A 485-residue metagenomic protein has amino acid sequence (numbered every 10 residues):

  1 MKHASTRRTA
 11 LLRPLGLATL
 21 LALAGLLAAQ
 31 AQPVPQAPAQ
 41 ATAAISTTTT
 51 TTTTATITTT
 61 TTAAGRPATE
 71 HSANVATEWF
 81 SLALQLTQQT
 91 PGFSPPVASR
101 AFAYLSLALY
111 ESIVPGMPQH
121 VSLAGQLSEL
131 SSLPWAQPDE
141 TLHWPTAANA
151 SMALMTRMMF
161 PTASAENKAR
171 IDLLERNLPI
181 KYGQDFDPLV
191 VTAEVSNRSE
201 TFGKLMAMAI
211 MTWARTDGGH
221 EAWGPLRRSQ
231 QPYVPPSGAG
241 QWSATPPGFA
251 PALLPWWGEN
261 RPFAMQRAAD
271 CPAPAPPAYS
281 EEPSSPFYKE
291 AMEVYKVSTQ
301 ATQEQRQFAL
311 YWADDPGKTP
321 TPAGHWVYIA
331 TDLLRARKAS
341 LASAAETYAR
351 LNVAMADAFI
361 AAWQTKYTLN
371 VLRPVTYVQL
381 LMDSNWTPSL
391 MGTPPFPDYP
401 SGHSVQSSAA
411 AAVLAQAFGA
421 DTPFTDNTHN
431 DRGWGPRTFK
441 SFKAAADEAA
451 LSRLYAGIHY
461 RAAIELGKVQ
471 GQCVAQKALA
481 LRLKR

Functional and structural regions predicted by a protein language model:
M1-L11: N-terminal secretory signal peptides that target proteins for export/translocation
P14-L26: Bacterial N-terminal signal peptides
A29-P33, A39: Boundary at the C-terminal end of the N-terminal hydrophobic targeting segment
I45-T62: Extracellular mucin-like PTS domains
A63-R485: Acidic/polar surface patches and capping/hinge elements
